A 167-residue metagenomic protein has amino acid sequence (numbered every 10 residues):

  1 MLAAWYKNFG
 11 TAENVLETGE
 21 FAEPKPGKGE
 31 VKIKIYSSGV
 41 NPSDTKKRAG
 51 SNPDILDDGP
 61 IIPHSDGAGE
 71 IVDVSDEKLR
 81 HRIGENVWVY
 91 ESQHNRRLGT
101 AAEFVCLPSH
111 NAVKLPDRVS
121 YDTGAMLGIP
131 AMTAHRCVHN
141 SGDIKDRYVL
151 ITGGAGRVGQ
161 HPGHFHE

Functional and structural regions predicted by a protein language model:
M1-L2: Extreme N-terminal starter segment of soluble prokaryotic enzymes
A22-V40, S51-Q93: Glycine-rich beta-strand-centered segment in the early N-terminal region that forms part of a ligand/cofactor-binding
Y36-S37, H110-S141: Extended, non-globular alpha-helical segments
S43-A49: Cytochrome P450 core scaffold surrounding the K-helix E-X-X-R motif and the conserved "meander" helix-loop region
N95-S109: A structural motif shared across PLP-dependent enzymes of the aminotransferase-like
L127-E167: Mid-domain Rossmann-like dinucleotide-binding core that forms the NAD(H)/NADP(H) cofactor-binding site
